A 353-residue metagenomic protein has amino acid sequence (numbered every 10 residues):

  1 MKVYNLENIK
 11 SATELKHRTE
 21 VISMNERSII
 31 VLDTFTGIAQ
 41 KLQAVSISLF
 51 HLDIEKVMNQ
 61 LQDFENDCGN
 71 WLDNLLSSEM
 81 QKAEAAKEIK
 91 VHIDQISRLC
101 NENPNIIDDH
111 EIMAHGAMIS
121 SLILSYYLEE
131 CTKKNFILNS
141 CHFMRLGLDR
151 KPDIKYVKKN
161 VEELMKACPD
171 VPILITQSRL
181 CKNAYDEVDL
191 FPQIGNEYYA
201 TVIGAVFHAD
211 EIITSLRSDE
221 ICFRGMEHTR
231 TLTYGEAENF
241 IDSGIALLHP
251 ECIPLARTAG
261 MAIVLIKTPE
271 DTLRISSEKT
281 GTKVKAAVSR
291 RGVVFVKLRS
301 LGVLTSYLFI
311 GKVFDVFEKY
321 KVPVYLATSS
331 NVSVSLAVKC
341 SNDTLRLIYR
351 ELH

Functional and structural regions predicted by a protein language model:
M1-K56, D73, D94, R98-N101 (+1 more regions): C-terminal catalytic "cap/lid" subdomain
Q43-A83, I107-D108: A charged helix-plus-loop insertion that forms the helical arch/lid used to bind and gate nucleic-acid substrates
D63, D67, E88-V91, Q95 (+1 more regions): Charged, amphipathic alpha-helical oligomerization/scaffolding segments
M80-A114: Internal, active-site/partner-interface "lid" segment
